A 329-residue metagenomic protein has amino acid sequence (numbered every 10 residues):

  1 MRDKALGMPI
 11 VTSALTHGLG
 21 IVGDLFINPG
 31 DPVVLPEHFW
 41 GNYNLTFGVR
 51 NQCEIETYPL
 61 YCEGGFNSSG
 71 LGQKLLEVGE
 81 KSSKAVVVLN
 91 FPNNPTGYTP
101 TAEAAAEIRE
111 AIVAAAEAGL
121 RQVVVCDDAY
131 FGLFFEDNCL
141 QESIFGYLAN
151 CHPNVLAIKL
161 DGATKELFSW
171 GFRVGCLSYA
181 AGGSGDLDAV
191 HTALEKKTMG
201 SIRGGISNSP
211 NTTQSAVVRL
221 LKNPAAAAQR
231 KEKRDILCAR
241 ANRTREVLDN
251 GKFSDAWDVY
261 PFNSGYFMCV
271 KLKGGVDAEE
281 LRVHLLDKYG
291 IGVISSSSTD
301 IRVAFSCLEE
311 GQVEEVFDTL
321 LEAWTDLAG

Functional and structural regions predicted by a protein language model:
M1-L120, V124, F131-C151, G311 (+1 more regions): Conserved core of the PLP fold type I
T12, Y58-L60, L160, I294 (+1 more regions): Hydrophobic residues at beta-strand termini and immediately following loops that shape nucleotide-binding pockets
Y58-C62, F91, G162, N211 (+1 more regions): Active-site donor-binding loop signature of nucleotide-sugar glycosyltransferases
L76, R109, P153, E280-G329: PLP-dependent enzyme catalytic core of the Aspartate aminotransferase-like
V86, R121-V123, I158, F267 (+2 more regions): Structural preference for beta-strand elements that scaffold enzyme active sites
L148-D235, V283: Conserved core segment of the aminotransferase class I/II
S178, C269-K271, A304-S306: Short hydrophobic/aromatic beta-strand micro-patches that form the beta-sheet surface supporting nucleotide- or nucleic
N211-Q214, V218, R230-R245, A256-K271 (+1 more regions): Conserved glycine-rich beta-strand-loop-beta hairpin in the small C-terminal domain of fold type I
